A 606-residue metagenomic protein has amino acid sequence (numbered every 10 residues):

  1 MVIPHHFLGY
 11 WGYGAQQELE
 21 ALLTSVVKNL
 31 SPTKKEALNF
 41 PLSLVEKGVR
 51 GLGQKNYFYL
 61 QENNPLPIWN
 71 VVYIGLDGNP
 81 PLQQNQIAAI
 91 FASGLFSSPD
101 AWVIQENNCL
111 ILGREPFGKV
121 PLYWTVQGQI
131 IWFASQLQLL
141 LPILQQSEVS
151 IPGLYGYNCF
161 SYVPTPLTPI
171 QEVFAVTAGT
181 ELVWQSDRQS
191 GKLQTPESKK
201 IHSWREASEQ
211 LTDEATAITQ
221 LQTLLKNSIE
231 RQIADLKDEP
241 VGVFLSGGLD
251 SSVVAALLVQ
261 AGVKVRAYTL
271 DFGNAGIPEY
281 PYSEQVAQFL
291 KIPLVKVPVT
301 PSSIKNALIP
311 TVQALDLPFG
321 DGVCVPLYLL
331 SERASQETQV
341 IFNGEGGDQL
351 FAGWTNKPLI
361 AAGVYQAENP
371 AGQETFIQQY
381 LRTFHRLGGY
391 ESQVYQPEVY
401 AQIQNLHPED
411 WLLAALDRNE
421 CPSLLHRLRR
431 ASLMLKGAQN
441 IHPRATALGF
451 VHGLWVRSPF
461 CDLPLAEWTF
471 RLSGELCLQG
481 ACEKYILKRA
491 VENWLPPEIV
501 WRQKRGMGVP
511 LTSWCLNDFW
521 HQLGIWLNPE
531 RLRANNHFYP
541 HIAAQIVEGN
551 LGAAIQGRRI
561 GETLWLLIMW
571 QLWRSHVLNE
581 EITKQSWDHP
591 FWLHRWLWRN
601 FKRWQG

Functional and structural regions predicted by a protein language model:
M1-I309, L327, N536: Cysteine-centered catalytic environments shared across enzyme families
M1-L19, S31-K35, L44, K55 (+5 more regions): Adenosyl-5′-phosphate
I111, V120-L122, L141-P142, Q349-G353 (+3 more regions): Short catalytic/ligand-binding loop motif for oxyanion handling, primarily in non-cytosolic enzymes, centered on
L211-Q222, G273, D316-G320, H426-M434 (+1 more regions): Short acidic-aromatic active-site loops that bind/stabilize oxyanions
T219-V243, R333-E337, K436-R444, Q571-L572 (+1 more regions): Phosphate/ATP-binding catalytic cores across multiple sugar-kinase/actin-like superfamilies, primarily ASKHA
A275-S331, S335, N356-E368, P422 (+1 more regions): ATP-dependent adenylate-handling ligase core
T338-W354: Short acidic/histidine-rich active-site segments
L359-H385: Conserved phosphoryl-transfer catalytic core
